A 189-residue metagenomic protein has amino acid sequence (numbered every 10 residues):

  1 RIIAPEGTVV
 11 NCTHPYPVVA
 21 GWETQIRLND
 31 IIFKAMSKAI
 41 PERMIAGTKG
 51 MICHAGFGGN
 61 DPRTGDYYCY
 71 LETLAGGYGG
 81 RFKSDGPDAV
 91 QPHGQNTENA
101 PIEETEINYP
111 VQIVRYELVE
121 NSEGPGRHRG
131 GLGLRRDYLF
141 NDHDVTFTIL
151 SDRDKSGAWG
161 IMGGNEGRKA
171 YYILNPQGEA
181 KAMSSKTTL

Functional and structural regions predicted by a protein language model:
R1-L189: Glycine/proline-enriched, intrinsically flexible loops and inter-domain linkers
